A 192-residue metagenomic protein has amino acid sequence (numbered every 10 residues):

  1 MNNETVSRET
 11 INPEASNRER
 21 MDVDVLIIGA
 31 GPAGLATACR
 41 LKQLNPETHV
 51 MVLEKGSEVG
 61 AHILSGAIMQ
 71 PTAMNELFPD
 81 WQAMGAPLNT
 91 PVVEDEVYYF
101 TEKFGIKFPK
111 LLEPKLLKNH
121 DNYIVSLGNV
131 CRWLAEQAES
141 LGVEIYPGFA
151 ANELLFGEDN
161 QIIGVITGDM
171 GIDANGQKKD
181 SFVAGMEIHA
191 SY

Functional and structural regions predicted by a protein language model:
N2-D22, S181-G185: A short, basic/flexible loop-to-alpha-helix module at the beginning of a structural domain
N12, S16-R20, A83, V125 (+2 more regions): Domain-scale detector for complete catalytic domains at protein termini or as standalone homologs
D22-M51: N-terminal Rossmann-like FAD-binding beta1-loop-alpha1 element of flavoenzymes
G34-K42, M74-F78, V165-I172, Q177: Short, well-ordered amphipathic alpha-helices
L44, K55-F104: N-terminal FAD cofactor-binding segment of flavoenzymes
L88-P91, E96-Y192: Feature captures the FAD/FMN-dependent oxidoreductase FAD-binding
